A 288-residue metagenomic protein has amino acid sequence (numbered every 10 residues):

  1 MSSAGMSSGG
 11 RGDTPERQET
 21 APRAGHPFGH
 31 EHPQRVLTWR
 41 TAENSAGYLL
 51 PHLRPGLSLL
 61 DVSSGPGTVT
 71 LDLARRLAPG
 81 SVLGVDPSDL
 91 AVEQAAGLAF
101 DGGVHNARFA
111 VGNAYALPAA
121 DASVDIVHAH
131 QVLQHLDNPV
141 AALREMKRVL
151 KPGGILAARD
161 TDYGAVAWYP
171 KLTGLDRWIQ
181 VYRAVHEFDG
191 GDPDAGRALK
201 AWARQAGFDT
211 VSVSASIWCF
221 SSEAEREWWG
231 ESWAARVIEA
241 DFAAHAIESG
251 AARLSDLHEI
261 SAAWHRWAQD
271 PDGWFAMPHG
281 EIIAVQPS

Functional and structural regions predicted by a protein language model:
A21-T41: Class I SAM-dependent methyltransferase Rossmann-like catalytic core, especially the SAM/SAH-binding loop
P22, S58-V62, P66-A116: Class I SAM-dependent methyltransferase SAM/SAH-binding core
W39-P55, D72: Conserved alpha-helix/loop element of class I SAM-dependent methyltransferases that forms part of the SAM/SAH-binding
Y115-I126: A short acidic, Gly/Pro-enriched loop at the edge of an enzyme's catalytic core that lines a small-molecule cofactor
D125-P139: A short SAM/SAH-binding and catalytic strip from SAM-dependent methyltransferases
V140-I155: A short glycine-rich, Lys/Arg-flanked "PGG" loop and its adjoining helix->strand segment in the class I
A157-E225: Conserved catalytic/acceptor-binding region of the Class I
T210-S288: Conserved Class I S-adenosyl-L-methionine
